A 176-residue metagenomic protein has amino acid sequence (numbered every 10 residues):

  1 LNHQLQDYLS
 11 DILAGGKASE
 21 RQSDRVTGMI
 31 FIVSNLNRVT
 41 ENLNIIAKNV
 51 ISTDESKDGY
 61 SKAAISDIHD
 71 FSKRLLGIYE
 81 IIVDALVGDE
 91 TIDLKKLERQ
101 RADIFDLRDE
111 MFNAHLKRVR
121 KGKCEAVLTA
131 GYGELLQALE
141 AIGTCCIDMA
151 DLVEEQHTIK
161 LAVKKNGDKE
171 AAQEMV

Functional and structural regions predicted by a protein language model:
L1-V176: Cytosolic, long alpha-helical scaffolding segments
